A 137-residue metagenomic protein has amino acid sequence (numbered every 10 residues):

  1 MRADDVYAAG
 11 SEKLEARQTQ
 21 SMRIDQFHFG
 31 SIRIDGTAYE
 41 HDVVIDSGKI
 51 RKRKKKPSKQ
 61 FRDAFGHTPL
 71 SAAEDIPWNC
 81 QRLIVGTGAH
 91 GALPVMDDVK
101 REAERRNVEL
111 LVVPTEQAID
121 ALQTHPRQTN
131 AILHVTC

Functional and structural regions predicted by a protein language model:
M1-S21: N-terminal amphipathic/basic-hydrophobic helices that include classical n-h-c signal peptides and signal-anchor
T19-K59: N-terminal, charge-rich interaction modules
Y39, D75-N79, T124-R127: Flexible, charged surface loops at secondary-structure boundaries
D46, G86, I132-T136: Short beta-strand segments
K52-P77: Compact, glycine-rich, soluble single-domain proteins
P77-L111: Mid-chain, well-packed structural core segment of small domains
E109-I119: A short glycine-rich beta-strand->turn/loop micro-motif centered on a GG-aromatic cluster
A118-C137: Short basic, glycine-rich beta-strand/loop surfaces that mediate nucleic-acid
